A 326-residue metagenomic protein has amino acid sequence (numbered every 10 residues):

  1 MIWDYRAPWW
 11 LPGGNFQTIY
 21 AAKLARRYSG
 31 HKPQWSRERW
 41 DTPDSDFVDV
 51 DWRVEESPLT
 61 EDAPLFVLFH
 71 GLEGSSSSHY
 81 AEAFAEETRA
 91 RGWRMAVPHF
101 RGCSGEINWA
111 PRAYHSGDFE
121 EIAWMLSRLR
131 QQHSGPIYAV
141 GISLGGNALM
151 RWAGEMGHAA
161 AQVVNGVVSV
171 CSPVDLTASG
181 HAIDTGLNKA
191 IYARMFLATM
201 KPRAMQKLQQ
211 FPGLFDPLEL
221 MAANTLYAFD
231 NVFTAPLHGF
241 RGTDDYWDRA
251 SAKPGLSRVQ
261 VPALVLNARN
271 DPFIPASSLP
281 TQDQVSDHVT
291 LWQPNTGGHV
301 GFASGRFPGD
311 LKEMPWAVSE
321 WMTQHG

Functional and structural regions predicted by a protein language model:
G14-L59, A303-G305, G309: N-terminal cap/lid segment of alpha/beta-hydrolase-fold proteins
R53-W109, W124, R128, A276: Short, surface-exposed "cap/lid" segments of acyl-processing enzymes
R112-Q132: Alpha/beta-hydrolase active-site loop
H133-L237: Alpha/beta-hydrolase-fold enzymes
V232-G255: Active-site nucleophile elbow and catalytic-triad environment of alpha/beta-hydrolase enzymes
V259, V265-N267, D271: Short beta-strand/loop motif that positions the catalytic acidic residue of the alpha/beta-hydrolase fold
R269-T290, P294: Conserved loop-alpha-helix segment in the C-terminal half of the alpha/beta-hydrolase fold that carries the catalytic
N295-G326: Catalytic active-site module of serine/aspartate enzymes centered on a nucleophile-bearing elbow/loop
